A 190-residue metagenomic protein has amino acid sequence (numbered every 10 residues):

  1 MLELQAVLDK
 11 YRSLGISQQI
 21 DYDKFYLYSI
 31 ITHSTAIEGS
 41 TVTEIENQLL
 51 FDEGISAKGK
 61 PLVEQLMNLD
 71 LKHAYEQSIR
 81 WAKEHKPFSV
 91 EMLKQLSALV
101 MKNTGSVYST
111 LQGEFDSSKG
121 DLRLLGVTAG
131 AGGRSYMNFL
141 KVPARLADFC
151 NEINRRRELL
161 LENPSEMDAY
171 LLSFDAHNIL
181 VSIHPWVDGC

Functional and structural regions predicted by a protein language model:
M1-D188: FIC/Doc superfamily catalytic core
